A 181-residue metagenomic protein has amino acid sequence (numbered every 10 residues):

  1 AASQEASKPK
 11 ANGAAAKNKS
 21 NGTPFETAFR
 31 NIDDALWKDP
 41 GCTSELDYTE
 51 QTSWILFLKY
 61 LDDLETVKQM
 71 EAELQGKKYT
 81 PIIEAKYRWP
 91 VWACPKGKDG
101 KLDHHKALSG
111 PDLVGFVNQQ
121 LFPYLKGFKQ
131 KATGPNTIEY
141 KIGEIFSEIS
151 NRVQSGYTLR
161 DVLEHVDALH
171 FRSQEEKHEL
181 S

Functional and structural regions predicted by a protein language model:
A1-S181: Non-catalytic, mostly N-terminal accessory regions of nucleic-acid modification and defense proteins
